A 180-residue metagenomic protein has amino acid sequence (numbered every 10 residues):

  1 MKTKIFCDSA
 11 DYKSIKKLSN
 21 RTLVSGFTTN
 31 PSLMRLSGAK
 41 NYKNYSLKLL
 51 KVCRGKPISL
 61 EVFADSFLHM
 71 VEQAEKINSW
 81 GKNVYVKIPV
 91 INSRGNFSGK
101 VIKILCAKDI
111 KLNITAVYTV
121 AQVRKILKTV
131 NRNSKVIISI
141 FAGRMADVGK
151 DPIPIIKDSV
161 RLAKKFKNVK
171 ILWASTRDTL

Functional and structural regions predicted by a protein language model:
M1-K16, R21-V24, T28-I104, K108 (+2 more regions): Active-site beta->alpha loop and helix N-cap motifs at the rims of alpha/beta catalytic domains
I110-L180: Catalytic alpha/beta core domains of metabolic enzymes, predominantly
